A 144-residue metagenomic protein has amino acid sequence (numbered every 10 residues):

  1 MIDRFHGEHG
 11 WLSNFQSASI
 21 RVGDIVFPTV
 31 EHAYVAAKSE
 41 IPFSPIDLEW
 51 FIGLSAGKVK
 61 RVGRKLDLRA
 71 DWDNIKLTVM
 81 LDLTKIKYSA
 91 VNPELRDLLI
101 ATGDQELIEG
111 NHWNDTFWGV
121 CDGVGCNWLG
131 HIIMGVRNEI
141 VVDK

Functional and structural regions predicted by a protein language model:
M1-K144: Charged, low-complexity intrinsically disordered segments
